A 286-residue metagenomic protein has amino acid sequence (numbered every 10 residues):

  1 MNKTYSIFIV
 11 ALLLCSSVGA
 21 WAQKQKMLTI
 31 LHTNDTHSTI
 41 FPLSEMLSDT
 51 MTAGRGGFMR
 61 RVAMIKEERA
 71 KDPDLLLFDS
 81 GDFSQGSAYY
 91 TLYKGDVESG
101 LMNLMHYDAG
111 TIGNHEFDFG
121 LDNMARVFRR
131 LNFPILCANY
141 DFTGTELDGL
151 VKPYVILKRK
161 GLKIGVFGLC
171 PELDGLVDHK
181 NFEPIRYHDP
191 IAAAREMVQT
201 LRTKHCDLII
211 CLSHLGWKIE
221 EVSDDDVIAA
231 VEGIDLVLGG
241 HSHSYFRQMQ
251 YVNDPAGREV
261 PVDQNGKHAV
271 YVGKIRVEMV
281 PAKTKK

Functional and structural regions predicted by a protein language model:
M1-K24: Bacterial Sec-dependent N-terminal signal peptides
W21-K286: Acidic, metal/ion-coordinating pockets
